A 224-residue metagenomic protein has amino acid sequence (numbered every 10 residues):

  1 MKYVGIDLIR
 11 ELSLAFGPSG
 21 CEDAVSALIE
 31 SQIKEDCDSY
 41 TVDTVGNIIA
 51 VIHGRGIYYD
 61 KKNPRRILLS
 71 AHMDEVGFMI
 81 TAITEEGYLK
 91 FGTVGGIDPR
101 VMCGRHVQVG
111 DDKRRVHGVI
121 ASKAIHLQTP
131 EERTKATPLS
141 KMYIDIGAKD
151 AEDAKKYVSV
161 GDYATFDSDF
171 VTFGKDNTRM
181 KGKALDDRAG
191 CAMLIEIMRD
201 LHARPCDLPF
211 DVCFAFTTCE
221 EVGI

Functional and structural regions predicted by a protein language model:
M1-I224: N-terminal hydrophobic/helix-forming segments and targeting peptides
